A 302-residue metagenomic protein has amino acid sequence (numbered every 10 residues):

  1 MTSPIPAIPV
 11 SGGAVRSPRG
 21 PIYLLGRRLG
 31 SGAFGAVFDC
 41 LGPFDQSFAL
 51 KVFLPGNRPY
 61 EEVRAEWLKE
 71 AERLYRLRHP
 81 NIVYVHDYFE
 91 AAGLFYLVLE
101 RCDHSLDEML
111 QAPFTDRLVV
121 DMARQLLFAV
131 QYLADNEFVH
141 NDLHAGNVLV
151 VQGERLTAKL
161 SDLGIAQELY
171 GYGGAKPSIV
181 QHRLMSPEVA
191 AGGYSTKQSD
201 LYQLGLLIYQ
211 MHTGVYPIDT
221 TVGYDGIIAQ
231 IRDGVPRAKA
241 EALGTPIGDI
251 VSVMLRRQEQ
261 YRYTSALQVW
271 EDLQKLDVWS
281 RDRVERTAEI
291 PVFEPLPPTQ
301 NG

Functional and structural regions predicted by a protein language model:
G26-G32, V37: Protein kinase glycine-rich loop
K51-G56: Conserved beta3-strand ATP-binding lysine motif
N57-R76: AlphaC helix of the eukaryotic protein kinase fold
Y88: Activation-segment/catalytic-loop signature of the eukaryotic protein kinase fold
A92-S105: Conserved short submotifs of the Hanks-type protein kinase catalytic core that shape the nucleotide-binding pocket
M122-A123: Activation segment signature within eukaryotic-like protein kinase domains
F128-F138: Protein kinase catalytic-loop region centered on the HRD/HxD motif
